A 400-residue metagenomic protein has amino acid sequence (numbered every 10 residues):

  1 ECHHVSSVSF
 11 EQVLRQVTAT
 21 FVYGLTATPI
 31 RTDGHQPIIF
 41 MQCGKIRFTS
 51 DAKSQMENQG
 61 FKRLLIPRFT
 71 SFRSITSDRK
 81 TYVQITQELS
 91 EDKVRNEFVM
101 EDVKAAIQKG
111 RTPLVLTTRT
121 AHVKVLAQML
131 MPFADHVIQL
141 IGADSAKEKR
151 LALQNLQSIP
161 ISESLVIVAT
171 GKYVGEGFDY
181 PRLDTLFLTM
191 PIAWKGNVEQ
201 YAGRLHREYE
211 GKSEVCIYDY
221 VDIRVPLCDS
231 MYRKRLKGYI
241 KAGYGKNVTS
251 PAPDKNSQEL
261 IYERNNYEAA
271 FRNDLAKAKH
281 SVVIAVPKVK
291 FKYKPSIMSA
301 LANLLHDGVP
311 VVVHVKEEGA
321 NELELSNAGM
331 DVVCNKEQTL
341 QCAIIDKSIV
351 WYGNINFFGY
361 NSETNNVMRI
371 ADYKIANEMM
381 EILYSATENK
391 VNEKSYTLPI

Functional and structural regions predicted by a protein language model:
E1-V5, K172-V174, M190-P191, L205: Conserved Walker B
H3-L64, Y239: Post-DEXD/H (motif II) to motif III coupling segment of the RecA-like Helicase ATP-binding lobe
T26-P29, A193-I217, R235-L236: Conserved SF2 helicase motif VI
S74-S77, Q84, Y209-D254: C-terminal helicase lobe
S77-T118, K124-M129: Conserved interdomain hinge at the start of the Helicase C-terminal
L114, K124-V125, A134-G175: Conserved helicase ATPase core of P-loop NTP-dependent helicases/translocases
I167-V168, E176-P191, Q200, C216-D219 (+1 more regions): A short beta-strand element within the Helicase C-terminal
P253-I400: PLD/PLD-like phosphodiesterase catalytic module centered on the HKD motif
